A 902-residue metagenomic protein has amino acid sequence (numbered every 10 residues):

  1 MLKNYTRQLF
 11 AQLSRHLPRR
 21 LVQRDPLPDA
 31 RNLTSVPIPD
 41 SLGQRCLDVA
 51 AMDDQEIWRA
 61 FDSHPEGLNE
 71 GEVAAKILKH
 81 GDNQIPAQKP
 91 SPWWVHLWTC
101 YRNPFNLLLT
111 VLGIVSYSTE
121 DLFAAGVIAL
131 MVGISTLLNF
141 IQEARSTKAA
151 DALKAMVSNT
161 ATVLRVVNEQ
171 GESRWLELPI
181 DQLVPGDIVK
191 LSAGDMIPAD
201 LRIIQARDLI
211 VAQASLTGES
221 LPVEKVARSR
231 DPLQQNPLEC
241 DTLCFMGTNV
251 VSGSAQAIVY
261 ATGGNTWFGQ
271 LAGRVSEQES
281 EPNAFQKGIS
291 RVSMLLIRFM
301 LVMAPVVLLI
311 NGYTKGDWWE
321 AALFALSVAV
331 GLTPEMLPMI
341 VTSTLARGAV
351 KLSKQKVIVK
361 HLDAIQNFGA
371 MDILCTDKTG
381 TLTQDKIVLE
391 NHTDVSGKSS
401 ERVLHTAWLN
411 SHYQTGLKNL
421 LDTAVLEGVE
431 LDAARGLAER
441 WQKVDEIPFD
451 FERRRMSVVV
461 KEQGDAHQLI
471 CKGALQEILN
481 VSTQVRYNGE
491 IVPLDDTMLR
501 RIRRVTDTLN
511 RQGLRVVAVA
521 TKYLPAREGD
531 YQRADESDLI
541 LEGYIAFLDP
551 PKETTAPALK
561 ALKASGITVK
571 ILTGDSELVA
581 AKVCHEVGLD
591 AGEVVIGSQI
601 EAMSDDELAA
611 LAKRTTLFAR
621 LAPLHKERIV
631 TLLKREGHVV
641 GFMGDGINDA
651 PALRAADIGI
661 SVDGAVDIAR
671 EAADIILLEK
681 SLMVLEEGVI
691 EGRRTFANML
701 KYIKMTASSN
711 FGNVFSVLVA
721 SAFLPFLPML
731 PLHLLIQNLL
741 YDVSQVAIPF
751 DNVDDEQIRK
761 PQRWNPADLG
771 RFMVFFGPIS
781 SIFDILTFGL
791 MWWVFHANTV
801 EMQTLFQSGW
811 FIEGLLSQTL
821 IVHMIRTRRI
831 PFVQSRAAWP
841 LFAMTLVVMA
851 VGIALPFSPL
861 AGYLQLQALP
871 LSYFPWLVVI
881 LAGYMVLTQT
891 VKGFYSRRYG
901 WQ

Functional and structural regions predicted by a protein language model:
M1-V184, V189-I197, R202-I210, A214-L221 (+5 more regions): Non-lumenal N-terminal regulatory segments of integral membrane proteins
H64, L243-V251, N367-L541, F547 (+7 more regions): Cytosolic catalytic regions of ATP/NTP-dependent phosphoryl-transfer enzymes
D82-I114, T147, Q234-L243, R274-V302 (+6 more regions): Soluble-to-membrane junctions at the N-terminal ends of transmembrane alpha-helices in multi-pass ion-transporting
T99-S118, V132, T136, S158-N159 (+10 more regions): Alpha-helical transmembrane segments of multi-pass membrane proteins, especially the membrane-embedded transport
L107-V127, V167-Q170, L295-T333, A346 (+6 more regions): Helix-interface capping motifs at the ends of transmembrane segments in multi-pass membrane proteins
T119, V127-S158, R165, E281-T376 (+5 more regions): Hydrophobic alpha-helical transmembrane segments
I210, T217, A227-D231, Q384-L404 (+5 more regions): Basic, amphipathic juxtamembrane/active-site segments that coordinate anionic phosphate or diphosphate groups
V307, P338, L345-R347, A591-F642 (+1 more regions): Membrane-embedded transport module
